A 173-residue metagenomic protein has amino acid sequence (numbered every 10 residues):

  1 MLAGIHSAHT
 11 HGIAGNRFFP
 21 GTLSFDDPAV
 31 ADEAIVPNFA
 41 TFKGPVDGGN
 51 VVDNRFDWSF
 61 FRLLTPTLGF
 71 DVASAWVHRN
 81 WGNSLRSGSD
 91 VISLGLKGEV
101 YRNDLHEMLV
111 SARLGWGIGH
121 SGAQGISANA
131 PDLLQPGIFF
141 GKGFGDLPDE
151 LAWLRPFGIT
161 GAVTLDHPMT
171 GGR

Functional and structural regions predicted by a protein language model:
M1-A3: Bacterial N-terminal signal peptides
I5-R173: Transmembrane beta-barrel domains of Gram-negative outer membranes and organellar outer membranes
